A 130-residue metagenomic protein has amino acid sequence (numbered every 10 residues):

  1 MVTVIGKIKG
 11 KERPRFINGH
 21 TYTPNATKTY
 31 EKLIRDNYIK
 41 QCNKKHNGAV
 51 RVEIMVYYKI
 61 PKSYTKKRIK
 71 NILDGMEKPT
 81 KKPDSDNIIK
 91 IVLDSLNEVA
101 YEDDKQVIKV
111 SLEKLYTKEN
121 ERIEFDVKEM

Functional and structural regions predicted by a protein language model:
M1-M130: Acidic, proline/glycine-enriched N-terminal capping motif
